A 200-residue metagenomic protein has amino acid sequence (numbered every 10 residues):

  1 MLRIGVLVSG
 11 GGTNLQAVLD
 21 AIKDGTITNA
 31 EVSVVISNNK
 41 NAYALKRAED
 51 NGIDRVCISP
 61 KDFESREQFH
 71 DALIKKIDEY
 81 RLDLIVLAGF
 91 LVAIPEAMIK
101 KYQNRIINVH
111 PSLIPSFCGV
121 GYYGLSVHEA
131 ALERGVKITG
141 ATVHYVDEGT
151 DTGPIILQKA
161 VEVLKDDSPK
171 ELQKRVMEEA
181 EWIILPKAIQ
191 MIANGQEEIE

Functional and structural regions predicted by a protein language model:
M1-E200: One-carbon transfer enzymes
